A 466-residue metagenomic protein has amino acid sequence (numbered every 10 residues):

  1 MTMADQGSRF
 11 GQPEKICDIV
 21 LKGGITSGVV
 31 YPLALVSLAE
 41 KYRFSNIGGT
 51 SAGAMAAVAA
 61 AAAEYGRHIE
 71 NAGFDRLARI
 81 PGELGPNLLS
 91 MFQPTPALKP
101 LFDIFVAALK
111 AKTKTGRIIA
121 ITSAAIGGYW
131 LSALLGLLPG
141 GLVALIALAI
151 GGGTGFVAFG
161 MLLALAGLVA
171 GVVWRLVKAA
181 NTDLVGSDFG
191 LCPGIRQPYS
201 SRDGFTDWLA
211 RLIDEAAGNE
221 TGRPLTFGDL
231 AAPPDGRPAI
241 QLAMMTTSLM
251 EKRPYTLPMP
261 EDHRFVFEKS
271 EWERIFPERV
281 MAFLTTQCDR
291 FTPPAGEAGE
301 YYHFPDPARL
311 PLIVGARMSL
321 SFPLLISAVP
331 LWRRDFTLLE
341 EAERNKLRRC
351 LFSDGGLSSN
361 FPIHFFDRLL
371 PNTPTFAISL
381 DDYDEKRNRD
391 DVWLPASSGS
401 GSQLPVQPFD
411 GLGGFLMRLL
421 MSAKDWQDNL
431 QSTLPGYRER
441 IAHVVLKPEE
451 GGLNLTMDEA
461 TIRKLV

Functional and structural regions predicted by a protein language model:
M1-V466: Patatin-like phospholipase
